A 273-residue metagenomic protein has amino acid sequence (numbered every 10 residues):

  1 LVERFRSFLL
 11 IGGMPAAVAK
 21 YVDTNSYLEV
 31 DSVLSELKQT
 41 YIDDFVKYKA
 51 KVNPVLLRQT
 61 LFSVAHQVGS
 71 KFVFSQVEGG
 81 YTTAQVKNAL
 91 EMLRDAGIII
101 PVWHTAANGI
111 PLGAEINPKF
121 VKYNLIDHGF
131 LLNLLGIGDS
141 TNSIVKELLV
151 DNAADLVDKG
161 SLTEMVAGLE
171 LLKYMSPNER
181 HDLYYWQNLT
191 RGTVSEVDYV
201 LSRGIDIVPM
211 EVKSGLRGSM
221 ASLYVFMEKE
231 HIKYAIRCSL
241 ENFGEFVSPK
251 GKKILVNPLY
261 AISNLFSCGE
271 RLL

Functional and structural regions predicted by a protein language model:
L1-T163, S176, G192: Interdomain hinge/linker elements that couple catalytic modules in large macromolecular machines
D95-I98, V102-L273: A cross-kingdom feature that marks ATP-driven nucleic-acid transaction machinery
